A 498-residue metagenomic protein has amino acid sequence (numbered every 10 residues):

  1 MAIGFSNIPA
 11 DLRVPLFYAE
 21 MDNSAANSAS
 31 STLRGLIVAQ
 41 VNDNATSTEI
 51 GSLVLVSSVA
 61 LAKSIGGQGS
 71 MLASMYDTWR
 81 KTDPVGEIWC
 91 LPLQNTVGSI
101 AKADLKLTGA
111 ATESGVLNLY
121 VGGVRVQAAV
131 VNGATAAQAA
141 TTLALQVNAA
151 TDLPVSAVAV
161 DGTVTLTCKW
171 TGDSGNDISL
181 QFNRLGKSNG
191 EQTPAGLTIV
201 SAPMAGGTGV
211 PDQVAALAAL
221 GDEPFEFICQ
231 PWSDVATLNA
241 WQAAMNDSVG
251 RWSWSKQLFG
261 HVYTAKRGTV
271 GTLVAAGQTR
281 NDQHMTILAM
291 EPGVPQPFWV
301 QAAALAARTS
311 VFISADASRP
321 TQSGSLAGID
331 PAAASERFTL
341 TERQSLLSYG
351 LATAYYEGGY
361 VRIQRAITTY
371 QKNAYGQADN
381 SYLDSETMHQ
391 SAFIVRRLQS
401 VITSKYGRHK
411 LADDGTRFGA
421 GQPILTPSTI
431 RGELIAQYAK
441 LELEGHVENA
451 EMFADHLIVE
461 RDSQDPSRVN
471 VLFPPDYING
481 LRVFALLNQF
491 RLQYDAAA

Functional and structural regions predicted by a protein language model:
M1-W89, Q322-A334, E342-A498: Structured, hydrophobic secondary-structure cores that serve as assembly/anchoring elements
E20-M21, S28-S70, D83-T141, W170-P224: Threonine/glycine-rich low-complexity segments that form extended coil/beta-edge repetitive scaffolds
G66-R80, Q94, S188-G328: A glycine-rich, acidic short-motif signal
V97-G115, E191-G221, E226, G260 (+2 more regions): Acidic, glycine-rich low-complexity/disordered segments
A111-E113, A157-T163, R461-R468: Short, ordered beta-strand-loop transition motifs
A137-T151, E433-Y438: Amphipathic, non-transmembrane alpha-helical segments in extracytoplasmic/periplasmic proteins
A157-L180, D455: Short glycine/threonine-rich beta-strand-turn micro-motifs
